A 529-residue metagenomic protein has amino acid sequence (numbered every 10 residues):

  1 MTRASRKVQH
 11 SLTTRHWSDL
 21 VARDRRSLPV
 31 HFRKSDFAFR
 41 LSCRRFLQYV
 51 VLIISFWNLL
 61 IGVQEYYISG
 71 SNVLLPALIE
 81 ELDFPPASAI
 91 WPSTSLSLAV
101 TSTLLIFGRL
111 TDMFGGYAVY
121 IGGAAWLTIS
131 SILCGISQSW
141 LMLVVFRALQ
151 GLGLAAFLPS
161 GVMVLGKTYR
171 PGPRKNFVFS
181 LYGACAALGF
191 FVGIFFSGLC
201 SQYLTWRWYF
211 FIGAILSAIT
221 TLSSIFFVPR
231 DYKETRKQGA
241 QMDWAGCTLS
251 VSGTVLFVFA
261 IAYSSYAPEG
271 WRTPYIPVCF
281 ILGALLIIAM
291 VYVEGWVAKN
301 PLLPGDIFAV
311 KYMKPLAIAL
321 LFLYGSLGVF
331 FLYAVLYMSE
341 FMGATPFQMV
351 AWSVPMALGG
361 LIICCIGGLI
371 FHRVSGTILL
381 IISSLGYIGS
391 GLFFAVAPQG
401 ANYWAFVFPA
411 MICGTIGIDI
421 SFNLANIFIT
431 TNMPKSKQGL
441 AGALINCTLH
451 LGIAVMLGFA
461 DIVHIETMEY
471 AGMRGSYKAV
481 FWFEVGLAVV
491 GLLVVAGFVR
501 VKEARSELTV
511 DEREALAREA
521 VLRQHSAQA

Functional and structural regions predicted by a protein language model:
M1-Y66, E80, H525-S526: Cytosolic juxtamembrane N-terminal segment immediately preceding the first transmembrane helix of multi-pass
Y49-T94, T103, F157-L158, V162 (+1 more regions): Extracytoplasmic
F56, N72, P274, N300-E503: 12-transmembrane solute porter fold
L78-I79, L110-T111, C134, L143 (+5 more regions): Interfacial helix-cap and linker-helix signal at transmembrane-aqueous boundaries of multi-pass secondary transporters
T94-R109, L158-V162, V354-G367: Central cavity-lining transmembrane alpha-helices of secondary-active solute carriers, predominantly the Major
T103-G116, S201, I362-T377: Helix-to-loop junctions at the C-terminal end of transmembrane segments in multipass secondary transporters
I106, L110-A245: Helix-loop-helix hairpins in multi-pass membrane proteins, especially solute transporters
L204-I318: Hydrophobic transmembrane-helix bundles of small-molecule transporters
